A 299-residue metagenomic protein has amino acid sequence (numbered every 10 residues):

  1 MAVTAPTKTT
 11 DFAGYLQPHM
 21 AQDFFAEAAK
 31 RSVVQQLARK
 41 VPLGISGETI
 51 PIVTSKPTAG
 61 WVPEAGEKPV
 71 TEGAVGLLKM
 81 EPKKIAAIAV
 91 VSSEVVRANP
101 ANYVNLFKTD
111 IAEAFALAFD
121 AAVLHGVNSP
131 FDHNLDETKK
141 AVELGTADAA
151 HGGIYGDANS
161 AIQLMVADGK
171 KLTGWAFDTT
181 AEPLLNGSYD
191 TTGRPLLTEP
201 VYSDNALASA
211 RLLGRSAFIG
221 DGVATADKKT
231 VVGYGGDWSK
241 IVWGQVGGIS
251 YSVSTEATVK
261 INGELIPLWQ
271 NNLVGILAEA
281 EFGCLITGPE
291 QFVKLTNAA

Functional and structural regions predicted by a protein language model:
A2-A87, G153, E279, Q291-F292: Assembly/oligomerization interface modules of large self-assembling protein complexes
H19, A29, I45, N102 (+7 more regions): Generic recognition of stable, solvent-exposed alpha-helical segments in well-folded globular domains
G44, E72, K83, G169-K171 (+3 more regions): A short, structural micro-pattern
I50, I111, I276: A residue-level signal for conserved active-site and pocket-lining positions in enzyme catalytic cores
T58-V62, N99, L184-G187, L285-T287: Short helix/loop capping segments that flank catalytic or ligand/cofactor-binding pockets
G76-K79, A87-D168, E279, K294-A299: Alpha-helical scaffold segments that mediate packing/assembly in large oligomeric complexes
E143-P267, V274, A280: Extended oligomerization regions of viral-like shell subunits
L265-A299: Hydrophobic, glycine-enriched assembly/anchoring segments
